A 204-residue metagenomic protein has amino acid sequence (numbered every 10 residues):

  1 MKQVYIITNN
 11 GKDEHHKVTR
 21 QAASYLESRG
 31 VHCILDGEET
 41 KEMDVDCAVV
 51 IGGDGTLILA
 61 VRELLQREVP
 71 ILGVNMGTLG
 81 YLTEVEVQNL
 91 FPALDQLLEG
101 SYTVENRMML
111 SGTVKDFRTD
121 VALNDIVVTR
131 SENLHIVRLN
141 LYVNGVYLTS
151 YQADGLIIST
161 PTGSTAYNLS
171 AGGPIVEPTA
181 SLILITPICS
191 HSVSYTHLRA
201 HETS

Functional and structural regions predicted by a protein language model:
M1-C47, I51, L59, V87-T103 (+1 more regions): ATP/NTP phosphate-donor binding region
G11, D54-T56, L79, T162-T165: Short glycine-rich anion-binding loops that position phosphate/pyrophosphate groups of nucleotides and phosphorylated
H16, L59-V61, T83, N168-S170 (+1 more regions): Short glycine-/acidic-enriched loop or helix-start segments at secondary-structure transitions that form or flank
A48, I71, L156-I157: Short, well-ordered beta-strand core segments
D54-L79, E84-E86: Glycine-rich phosphate/dinucleotide-binding loop and adjoining beta-alpha-beta core of small-molecule
L79-D154: Catalytic core of DAGKc-family lipid kinases
S150-A153, I158-S192: Gly/Ser/Thr-rich active-site loops/lids in small-molecule metabolic enzymes that frequently grip phosphoryl groups
T196-T203: Conserved small/polar residues in nucleotide/adenosyl-binding loops
